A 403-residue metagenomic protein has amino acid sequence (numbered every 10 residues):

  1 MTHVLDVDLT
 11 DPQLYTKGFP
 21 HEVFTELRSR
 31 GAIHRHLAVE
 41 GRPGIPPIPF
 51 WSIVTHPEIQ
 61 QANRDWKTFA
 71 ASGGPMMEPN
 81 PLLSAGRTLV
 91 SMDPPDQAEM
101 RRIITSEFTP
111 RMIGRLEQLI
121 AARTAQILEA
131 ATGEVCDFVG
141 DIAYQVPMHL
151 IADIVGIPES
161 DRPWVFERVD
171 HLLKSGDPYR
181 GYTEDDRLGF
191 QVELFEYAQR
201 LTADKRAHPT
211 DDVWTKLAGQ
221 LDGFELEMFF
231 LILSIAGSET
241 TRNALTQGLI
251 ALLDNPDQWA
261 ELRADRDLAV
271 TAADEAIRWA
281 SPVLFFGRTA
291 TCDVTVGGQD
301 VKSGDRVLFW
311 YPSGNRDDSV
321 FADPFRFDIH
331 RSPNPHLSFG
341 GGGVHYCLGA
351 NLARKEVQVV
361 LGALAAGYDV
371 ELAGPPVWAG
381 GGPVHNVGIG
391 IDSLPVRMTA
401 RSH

Functional and structural regions predicted by a protein language model:
M1-H403: Cytochrome P450
